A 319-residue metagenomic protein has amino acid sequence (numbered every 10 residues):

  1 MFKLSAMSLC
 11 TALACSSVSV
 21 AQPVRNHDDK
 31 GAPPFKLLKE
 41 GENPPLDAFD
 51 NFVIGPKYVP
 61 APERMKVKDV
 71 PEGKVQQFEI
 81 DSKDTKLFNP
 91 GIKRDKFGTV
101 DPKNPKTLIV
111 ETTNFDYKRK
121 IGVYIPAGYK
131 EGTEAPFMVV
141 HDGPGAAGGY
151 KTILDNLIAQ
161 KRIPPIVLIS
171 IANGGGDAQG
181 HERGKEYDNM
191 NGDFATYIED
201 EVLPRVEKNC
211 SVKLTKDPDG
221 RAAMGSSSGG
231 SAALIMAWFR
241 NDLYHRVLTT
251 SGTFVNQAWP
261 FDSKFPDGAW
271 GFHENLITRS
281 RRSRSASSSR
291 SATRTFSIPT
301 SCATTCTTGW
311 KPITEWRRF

Functional and structural regions predicted by a protein language model:
M1-S8: Bacterial N-terminal signal peptides that target proteins for export
S8-S16: Bacterial N-terminal signal peptides
S17-A21: Sec/Tat signal peptide C-region and signal peptidase I cleavage site
Q22-F319: Non-catalytic cap/lid and distal C-terminal segments of serine-dependent acyl enzymes
